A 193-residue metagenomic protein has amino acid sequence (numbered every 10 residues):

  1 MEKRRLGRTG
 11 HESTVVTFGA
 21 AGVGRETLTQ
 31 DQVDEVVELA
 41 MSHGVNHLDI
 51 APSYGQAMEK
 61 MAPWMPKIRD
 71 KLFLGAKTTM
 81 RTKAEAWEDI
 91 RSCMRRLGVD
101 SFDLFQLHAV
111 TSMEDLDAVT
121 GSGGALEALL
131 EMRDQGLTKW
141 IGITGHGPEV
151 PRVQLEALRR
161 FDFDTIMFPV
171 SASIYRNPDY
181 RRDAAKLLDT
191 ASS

Functional and structural regions predicted by a protein language model:
M1-L72: N-terminal binding-site loop/beta-alpha segment at the start of enzyme catalytic domains that lines or forms
L6, F18, A40, L48 (+7 more regions): Conserved, mostly hydrophobic/aromatic
G7-E12, S42, M61-D70, R91-D100 (+3 more regions): Acidic (Asp/Glu)-rich catalytic clusters
G19-D31, G75-E85, M113-A118, G145-E149: Active-site mouth loops of central-metabolism enzymes
T27-A40, K83-G98, P148-L158: Short, acidic/polar
K71-T82, L104-H108, F168-A172: A short, structured active-site edge motif that brings together acidic residues
M94-D117: Active-site groove signature of glycoside hydrolases
V110-S193: Beta/alpha (TIM)-barrel catalytic core signal, keyed to glycine-rich beta->alpha loops juxtaposed to Asp/Glu that bind
